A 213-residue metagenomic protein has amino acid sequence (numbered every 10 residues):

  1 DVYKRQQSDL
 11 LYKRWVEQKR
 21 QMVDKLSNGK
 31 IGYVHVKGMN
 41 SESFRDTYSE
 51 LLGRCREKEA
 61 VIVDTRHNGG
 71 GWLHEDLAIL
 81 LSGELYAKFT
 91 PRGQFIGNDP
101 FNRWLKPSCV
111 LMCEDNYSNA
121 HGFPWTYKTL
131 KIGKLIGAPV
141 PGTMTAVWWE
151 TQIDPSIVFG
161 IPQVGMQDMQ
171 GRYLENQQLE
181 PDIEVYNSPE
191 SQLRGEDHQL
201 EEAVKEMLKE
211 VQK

Functional and structural regions predicted by a protein language model:
D1-S156, Q192-Q199, K205-Q212: Cleft-lining beta-strand/loop regions that shape enzyme active-site pockets
H35-V36, M112, I161-Q163, N187: Pocket-edge structural micro-motifs
E59, E184-P189: Flexible glycine/proline-enriched surface loops and loop-helix/loop-strand junctions
N116-S118, Q152-E184: Metal-dependent DNA phosphodiester-chemistry modules and their immediately adjacent helices/loops in DNA-processing
D182, Y186, V204-L208: Extracellular low-complexity, Gly/Ser/Thr-rich intrinsically disordered linkers and protease-sensitive activation/hinge
